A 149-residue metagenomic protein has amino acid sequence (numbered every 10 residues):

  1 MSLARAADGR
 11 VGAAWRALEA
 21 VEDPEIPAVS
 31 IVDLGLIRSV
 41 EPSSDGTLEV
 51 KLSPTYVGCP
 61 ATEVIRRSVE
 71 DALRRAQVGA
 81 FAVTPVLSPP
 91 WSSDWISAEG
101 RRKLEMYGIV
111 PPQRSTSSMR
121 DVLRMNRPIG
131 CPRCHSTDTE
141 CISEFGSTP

Functional and structural regions predicted by a protein language model:
M1-A20: N-terminal presequence-like segments and adjacent domain-start helices
A14, T47, T55-A80: Short, non-transmembrane amphipathic alpha-helical segments
A20-V29: Short aromatic-glycine motifs in intrinsically disordered, low-complexity regions
A28-S53: Short edge beta-strands and adjacent turn/loop segments
G35, P54, P85-P89: A general secondary-structure junction signal
R38-S39, A82, D138-I142: A short linear hydrophobic-aromatic micro-motif
R66-R102: Helix-adjacent hinge/juxtasegments
E99-P149: Cys/His-clustered metal-coordination modules, chiefly Zn-binding fingers
